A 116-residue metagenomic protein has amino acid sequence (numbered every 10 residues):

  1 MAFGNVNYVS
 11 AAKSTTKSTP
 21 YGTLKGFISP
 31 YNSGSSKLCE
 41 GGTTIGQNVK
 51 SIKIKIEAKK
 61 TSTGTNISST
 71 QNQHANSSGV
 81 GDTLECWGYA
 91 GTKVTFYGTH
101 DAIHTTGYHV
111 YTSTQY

Functional and structural regions predicted by a protein language model:
M1-G34: N-terminal prepro-regions of secreted/extracellular proteins
A12-S14, L38-C39, T65-S69: Short, hydrophobic/aromatic-rich segments at coil-to-beta transitions
S33-K37, T61-T63, A90-K93: Short, solvent-exposed coil/turn segments at beta-strand boundaries
S35-S36, A75-E85: Aromatic sugar-binding surface patches on proteins that engage polysaccharides or sugar-phosphate polymers
S36-I45: Short, well-ordered beta-strand segments enriched in hydrophobic/aromatic residues
G46-N48, A75, E85-Y116: Short, exposed beta-strand-loop hairpins at the edges of beta-sheets in extracellular/periplasmic proteins
S51-T63: Short, surface-exposed beta-strand/strand-loop-strand elements in extracellular ectodomains
G64-G79: Solvent-exposed serine/threonine-rich low-complexity stretches and specific carbohydrate-binding patches
